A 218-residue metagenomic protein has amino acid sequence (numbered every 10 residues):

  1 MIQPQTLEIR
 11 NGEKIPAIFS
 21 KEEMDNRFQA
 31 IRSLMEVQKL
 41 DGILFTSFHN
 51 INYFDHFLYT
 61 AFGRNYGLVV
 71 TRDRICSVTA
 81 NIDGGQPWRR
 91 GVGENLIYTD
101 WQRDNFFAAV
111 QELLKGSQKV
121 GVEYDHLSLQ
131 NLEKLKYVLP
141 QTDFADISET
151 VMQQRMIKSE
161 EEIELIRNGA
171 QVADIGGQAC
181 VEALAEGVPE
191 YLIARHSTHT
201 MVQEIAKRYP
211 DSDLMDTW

Functional and structural regions predicted by a protein language model:
M1-G176, T200: A composition/biophysics-driven feature that prefers long, compositionally simple stretches
Q154-W218: Internal metal/ion-chelating core segments
